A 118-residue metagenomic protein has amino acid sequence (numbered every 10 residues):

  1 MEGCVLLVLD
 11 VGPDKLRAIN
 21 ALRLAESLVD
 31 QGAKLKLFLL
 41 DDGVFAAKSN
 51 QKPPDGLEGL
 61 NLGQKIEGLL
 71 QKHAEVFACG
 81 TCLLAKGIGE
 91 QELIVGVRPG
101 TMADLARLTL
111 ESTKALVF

Functional and structural regions predicted by a protein language model:
C4-I19, A47-Q51: Short, glycine-rich nucleotide/cofactor-binding loops
A18-Q31, L35-L37: Histidine-anchored nucleotide/phosphate-binding helix
A25, G63-E67, L105-A106: Short amphipathic alpha-helical segments and helix-helix/interface helices
V29, L70, T109-L110: Anion (oxyanion) recognition and catalysis
L35-D41, V76-G80: Short internal beta-strands
G43-L57: N-terminal beta-loop-helix "entrance" segment that forms/cooperates in small-molecule cofactor or anionic ligand
P53-G80: A glycine-rich helix N-cap at a beta->alpha junction
A85-V117: C-terminal structural segments of small proteins and small subunits
